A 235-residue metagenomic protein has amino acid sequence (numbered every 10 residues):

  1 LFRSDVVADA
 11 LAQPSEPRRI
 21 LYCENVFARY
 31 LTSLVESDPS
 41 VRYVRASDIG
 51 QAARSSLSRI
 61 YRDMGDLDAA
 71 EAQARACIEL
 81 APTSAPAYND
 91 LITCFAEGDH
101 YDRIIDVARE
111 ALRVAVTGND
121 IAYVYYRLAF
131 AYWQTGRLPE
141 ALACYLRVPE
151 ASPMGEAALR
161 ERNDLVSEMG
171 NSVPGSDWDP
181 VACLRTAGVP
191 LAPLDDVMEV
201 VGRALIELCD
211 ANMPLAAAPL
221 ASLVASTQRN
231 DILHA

Functional and structural regions predicted by a protein language model:
S4-G50, R113-I121: Flexible helix-coil transition and linker loops at the boundaries of alpha-helical arrays
A53, A87, I121-V124, A158 (+1 more regions): TPR alpha-solenoid repeat register
R59, T93, F130, D164 (+1 more regions): Residue-level recognition of tetratricopeptide repeat
M64, G98, T135, M169 (+1 more regions): Structural motif corresponding to the intra-repeat A-B loop/turn of tetratricopeptide repeats
L67, Y101, L138, M213-P214: TPR-repeat structural position
P82, V116-N119, P153, Q228: Short coil turns that delineate tetratricopeptide repeat
